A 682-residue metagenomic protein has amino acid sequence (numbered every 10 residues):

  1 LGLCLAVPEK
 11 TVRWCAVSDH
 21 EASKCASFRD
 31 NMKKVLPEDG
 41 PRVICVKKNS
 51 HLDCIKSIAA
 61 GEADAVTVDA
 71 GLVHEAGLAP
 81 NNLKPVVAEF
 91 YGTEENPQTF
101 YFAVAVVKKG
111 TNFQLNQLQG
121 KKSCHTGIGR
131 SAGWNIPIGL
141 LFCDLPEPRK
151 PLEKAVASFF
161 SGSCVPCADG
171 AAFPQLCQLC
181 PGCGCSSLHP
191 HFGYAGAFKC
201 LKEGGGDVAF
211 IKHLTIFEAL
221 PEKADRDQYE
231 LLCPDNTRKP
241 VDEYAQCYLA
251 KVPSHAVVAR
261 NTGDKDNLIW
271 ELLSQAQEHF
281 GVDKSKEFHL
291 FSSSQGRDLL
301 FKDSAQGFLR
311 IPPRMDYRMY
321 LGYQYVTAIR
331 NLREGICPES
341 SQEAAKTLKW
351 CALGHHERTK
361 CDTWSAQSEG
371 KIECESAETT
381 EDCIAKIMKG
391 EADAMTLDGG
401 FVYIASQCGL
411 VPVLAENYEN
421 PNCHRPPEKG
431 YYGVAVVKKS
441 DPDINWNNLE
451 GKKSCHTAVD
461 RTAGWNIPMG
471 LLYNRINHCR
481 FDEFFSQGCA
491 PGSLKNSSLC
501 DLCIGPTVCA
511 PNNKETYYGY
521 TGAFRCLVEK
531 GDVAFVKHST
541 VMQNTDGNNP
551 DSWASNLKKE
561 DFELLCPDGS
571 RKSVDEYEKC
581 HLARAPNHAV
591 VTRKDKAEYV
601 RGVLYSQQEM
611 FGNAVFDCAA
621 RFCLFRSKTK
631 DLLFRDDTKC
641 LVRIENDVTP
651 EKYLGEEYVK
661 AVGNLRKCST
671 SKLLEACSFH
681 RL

Functional and structural regions predicted by a protein language model:
L1-A63, V68-G71, A88-F100, G110 (+19 more regions): N-terminal hydrophobic or amphipathic helices and topogenic motifs
S23-D30, L52, K56, A60-G61 (+20 more regions): Amphipathic alpha-helical interface elements that mediate macromolecular binding in regulatory proteins
D64-A65, P85, D207-V208, D393-A394 (+2 more regions): Short, Asp-centered acidic motifs that coordinate Mg2+ and/or phosphate in catalytic or ligand-binding sites
G71-L72, T111, C124-W270, G400 (+2 more regions): Pocket-lining segment of extracytoplasmic ligand-binding domains
A76-A79, E95-Y101, L220-P221, A405-C408 (+2 more regions): Short, charged, surface-exposed secondary-structure boundary motifs
A103-V104, L410, F562: Intrinsic low-complexity tandem-repeat regions in disordered proteins
A105-V106, V257, A435-V436, V590: Short glycine- and hydrophobic/aromatic-rich loop-to-beta-strand nucleating segment in the catalytic cores
Q117-K122, N448-K453: Alpha-helical secondary-structure segments
